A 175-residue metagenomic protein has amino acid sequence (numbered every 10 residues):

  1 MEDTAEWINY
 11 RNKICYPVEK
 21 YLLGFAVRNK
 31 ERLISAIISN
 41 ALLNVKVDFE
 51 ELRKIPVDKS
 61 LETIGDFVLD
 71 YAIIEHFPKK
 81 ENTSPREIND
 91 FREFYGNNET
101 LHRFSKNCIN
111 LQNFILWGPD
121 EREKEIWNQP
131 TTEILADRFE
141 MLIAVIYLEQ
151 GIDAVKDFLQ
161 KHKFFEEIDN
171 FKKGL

Functional and structural regions predicted by a protein language model:
M1-L175: Double-stranded RNA-binding/processing signature
